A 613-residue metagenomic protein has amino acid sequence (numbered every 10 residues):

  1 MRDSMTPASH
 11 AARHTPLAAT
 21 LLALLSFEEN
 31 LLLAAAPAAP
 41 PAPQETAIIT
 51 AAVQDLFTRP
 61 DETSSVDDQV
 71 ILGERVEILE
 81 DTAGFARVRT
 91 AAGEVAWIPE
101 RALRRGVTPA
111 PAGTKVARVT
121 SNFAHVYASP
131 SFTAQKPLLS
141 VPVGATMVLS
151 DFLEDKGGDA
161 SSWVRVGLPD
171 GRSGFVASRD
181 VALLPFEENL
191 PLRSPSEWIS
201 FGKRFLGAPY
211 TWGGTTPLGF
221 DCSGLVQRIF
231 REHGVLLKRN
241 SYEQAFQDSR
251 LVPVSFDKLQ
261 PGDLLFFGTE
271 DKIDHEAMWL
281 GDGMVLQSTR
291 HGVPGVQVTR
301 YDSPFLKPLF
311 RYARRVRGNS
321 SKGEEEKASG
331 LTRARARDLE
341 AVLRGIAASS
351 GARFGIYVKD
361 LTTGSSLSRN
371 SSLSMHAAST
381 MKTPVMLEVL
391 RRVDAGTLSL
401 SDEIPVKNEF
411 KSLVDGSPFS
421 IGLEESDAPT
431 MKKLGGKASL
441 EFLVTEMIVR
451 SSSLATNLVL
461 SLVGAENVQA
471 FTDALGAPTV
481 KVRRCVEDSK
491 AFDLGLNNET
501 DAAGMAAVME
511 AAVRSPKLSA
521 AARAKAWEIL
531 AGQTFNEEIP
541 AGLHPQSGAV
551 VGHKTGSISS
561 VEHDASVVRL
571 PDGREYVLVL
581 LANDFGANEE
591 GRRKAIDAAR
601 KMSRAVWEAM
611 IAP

Functional and structural regions predicted by a protein language model:
A36-Q44, R89-R118, S131, G157-F201: Boundary regions of SH3-family modules and the immediately adjacent low-complexity/disordered segments in eukaryotic
A39-A42, I48-I78, V119-K156, Y210: Beta-loop motif signature
V66-P99, L139-A177: SH3/SH3-like beta-barrel superfamily modules
S131-P137, L251-V254, L280-S329, A582-D584 (+3 more regions): Aromatic- and glycine-rich peptidoglycan recognition patches
P209-G224, R228-P261, R523: Catalytic cysteine-centered active-site loop
S320-I346, L462-G464, A507-E538, L543-Q546 (+2 more regions): Structured C-terminal helix/loop/strand segments within mature extracytoplasmic catalytic/sensor domains
E326-L373: Beta-lactamase-like hydrolase cores
R353, G436-L440, V444, R450 (+1 more regions): Mid-domain, small-residue-enriched loop/turn segments at the edges of structured enzyme/sensor domains
